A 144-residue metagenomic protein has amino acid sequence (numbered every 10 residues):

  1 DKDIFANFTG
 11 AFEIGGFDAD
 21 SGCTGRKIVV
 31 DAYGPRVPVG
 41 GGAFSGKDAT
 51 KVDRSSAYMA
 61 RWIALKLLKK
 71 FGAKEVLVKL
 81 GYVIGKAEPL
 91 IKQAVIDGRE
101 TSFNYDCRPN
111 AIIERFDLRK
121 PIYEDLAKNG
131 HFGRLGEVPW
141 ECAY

Functional and structural regions predicted by a protein language model:
D1-D3: Glycine-rich ThDP/TPP pyrophosphate-binding loop and its adjacent helix/strand module within ThDP-dependent enzymes
F5-A6, V78: General beta-strand structural signal in soluble alpha/beta enzymes
T9-F17, S21-E75: Conserved mixed alpha/beta catalytic, RNA-binding, or beta-rich assembly cores of soluble enzyme, regulatory
A73-Y144: Internal helix-turn-beta structural module
